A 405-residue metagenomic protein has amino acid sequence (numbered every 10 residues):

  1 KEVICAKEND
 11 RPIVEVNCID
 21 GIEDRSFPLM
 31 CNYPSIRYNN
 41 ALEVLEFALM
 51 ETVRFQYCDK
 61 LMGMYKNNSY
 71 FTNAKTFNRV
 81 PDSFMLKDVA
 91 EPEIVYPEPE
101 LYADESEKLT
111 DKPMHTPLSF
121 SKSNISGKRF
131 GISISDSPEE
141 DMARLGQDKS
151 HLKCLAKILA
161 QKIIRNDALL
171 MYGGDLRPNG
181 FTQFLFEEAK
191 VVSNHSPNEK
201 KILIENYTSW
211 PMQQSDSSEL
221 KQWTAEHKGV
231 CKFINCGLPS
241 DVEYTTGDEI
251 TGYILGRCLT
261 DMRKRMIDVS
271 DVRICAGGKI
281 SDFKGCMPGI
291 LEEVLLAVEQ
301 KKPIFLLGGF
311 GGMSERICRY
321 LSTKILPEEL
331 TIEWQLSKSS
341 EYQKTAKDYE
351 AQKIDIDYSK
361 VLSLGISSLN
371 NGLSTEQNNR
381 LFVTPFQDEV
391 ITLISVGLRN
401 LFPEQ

Functional and structural regions predicted by a protein language model:
K1-E23, P92-A103, D175-L176, H195 (+2 more regions): Conserved beta-strand-loop-alpha-helix hinge of the TIR/SEFIR fold
E2-V14, K108-L109, M287-K301: A short, gly/pro- and small-residue-rich
V3-K60, H115-P138, R144-L145, K149 (+4 more regions): Extreme N-terminal leader/targeting regions
I19-I125, S340-Q405: C-terminal interaction surface of TIR/SEFIR-family domains
S121-R129, S133-E404: Acidic/glycine-enriched connector segments
